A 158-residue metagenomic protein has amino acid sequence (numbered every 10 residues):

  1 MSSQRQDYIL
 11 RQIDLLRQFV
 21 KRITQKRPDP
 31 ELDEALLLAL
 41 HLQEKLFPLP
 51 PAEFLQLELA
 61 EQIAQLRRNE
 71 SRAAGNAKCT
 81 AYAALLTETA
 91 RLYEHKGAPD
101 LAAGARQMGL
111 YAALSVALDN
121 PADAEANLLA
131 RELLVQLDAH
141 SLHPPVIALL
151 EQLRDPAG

Functional and structural regions predicted by a protein language model:
M1-C79, L114, Q136-G158: N-terminal alpha-helical interaction modules that lie
Y8, R27, T87, Y93-E94 (+1 more regions): Hydrophobic/aromatic side-chain positions at a characteristic register within alpha-helices of tetratricopeptide repeats
I9-D14, N76-A84, A103, Q107 (+2 more regions): Start-of-helix signal in alpha-solenoid helical-repeat scaffolds, especially tetratricopeptide repeats
F19-I23, Y82, T89, K96 (+3 more regions): Structural register within alpha-helical repeat arrays
D29-D33, P99, R106: TPR-repeat structural position
G97-L101, P121-A124: Alpha-helix boundary/capping segments in eukaryotic regulatory proteins
Y111, L118-P121: Extended, compositionally biased interaction tracts of eukaryotic scaffold proteins
